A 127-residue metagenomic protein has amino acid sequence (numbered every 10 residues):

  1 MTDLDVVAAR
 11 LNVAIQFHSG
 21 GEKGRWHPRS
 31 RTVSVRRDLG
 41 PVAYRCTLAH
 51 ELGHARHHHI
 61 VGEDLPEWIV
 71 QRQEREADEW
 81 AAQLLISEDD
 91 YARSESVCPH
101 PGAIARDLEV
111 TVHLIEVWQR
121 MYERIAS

Functional and structural regions predicted by a protein language model:
M1-S127: Active-site hotspot residues in diverse enzymes, especially metal/ion-binding acidic/histidine motifs
